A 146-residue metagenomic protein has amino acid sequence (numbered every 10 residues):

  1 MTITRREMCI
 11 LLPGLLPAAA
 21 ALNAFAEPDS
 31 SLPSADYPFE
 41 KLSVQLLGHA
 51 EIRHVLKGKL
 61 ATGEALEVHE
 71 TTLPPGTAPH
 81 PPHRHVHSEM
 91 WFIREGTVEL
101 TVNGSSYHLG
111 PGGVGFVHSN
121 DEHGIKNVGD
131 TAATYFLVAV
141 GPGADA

Functional and structural regions predicted by a protein language model:
I3-E7, P13-A65, D145-A146: A short, N-terminal "cap"/entry segment at the start of jelly-roll beta-barrel domains of the cupin/DSBH fold
V44, H54, V68-T72, M90 (+1 more regions): Conserved hydrophobic/aromatic beta-strand scaffold that supports enzyme active sites
H69-R84: Conserved short histidine dyad/triad with adjacent acidic residue
A78-H80, E99, G115, S119-G124: Histidine-centered metal-chelating micro-motifs
R84-L100: Short, conserved beta-strand element in jelly-roll/cupin
S105-S119: Short acidic-glycine-tyrosine-enriched beta hairpin
S119-A144: Ligand-binding loop in jelly-roll beta-barrel domains
